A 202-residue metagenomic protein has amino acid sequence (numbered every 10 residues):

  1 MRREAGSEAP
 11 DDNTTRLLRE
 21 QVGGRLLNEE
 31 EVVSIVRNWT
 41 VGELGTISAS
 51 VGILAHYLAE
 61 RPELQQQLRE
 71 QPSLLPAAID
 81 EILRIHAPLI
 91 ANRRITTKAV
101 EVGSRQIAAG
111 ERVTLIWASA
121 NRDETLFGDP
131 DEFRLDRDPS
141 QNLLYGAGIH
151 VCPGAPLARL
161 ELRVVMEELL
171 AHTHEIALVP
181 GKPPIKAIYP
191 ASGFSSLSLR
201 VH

Functional and structural regions predicted by a protein language model:
M1-H202: Cytochrome P450
